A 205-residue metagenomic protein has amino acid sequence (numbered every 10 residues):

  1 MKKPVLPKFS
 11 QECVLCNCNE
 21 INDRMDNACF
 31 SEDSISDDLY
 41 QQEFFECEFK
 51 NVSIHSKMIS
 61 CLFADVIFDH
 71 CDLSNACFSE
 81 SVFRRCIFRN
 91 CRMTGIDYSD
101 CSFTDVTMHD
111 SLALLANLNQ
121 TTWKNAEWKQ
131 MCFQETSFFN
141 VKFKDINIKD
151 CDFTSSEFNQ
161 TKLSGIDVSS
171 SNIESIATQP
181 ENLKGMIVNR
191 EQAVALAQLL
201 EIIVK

Functional and structural regions predicted by a protein language model:
M1-K205: Tandem repeat scaffolds
